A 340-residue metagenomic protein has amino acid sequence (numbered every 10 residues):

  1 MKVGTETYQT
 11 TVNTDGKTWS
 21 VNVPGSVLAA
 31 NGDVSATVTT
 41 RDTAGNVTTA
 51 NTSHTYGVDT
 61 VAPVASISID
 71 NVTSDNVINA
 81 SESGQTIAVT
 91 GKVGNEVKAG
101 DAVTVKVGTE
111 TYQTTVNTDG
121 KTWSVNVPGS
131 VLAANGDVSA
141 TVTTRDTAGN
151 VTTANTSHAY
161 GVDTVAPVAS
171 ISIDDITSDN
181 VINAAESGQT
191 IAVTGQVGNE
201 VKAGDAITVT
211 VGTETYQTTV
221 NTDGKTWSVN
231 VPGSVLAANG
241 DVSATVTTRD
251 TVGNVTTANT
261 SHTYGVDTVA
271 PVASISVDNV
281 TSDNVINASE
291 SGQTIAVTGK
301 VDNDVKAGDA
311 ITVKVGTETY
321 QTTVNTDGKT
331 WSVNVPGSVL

Functional and structural regions predicted by a protein language model:
T5-G16, T109-G120, G212-G224, T317-G328: Solvent-exposed serine/threonine-rich low-complexity stretches and specific carbohydrate-binding patches
K17-V21, K121-V125, K225-V229, K329-V333: Short strand-edge motifs at loop-to-beta-strand transitions and within beta-strands of extracellular beta-rich domains
G25-D33, V127-D137, V231-D241, G337-L340: Surface-exposed, short loops/turns at beta-strand junctions within beta-sandwich domains
A36-V38, A140-V142, A244-V246: Hydrophobic/tyrosine-rich beta-strand signature of extracellular beta-sandwich/beta-rich modules, prominently
D42, T52-D70, D146, T156-S170 (+3 more regions): Flexible, low-complexity linkers/stalks enriched in Thr/Pro that connect modular domains
S66-A80, S170-A184, S274-A288: Short, solvent-exposed loop/edge segments of extracellular or virion-exposed proteins
A80-A88, A184-A192, A288-A296: Short coil/turn motif common to extracellular beta-sandwich-like domains
V89-V93, V193-V197, V297-V301: Aromatic/hydrophobic beta-strand junction motif of beta-rich domains
